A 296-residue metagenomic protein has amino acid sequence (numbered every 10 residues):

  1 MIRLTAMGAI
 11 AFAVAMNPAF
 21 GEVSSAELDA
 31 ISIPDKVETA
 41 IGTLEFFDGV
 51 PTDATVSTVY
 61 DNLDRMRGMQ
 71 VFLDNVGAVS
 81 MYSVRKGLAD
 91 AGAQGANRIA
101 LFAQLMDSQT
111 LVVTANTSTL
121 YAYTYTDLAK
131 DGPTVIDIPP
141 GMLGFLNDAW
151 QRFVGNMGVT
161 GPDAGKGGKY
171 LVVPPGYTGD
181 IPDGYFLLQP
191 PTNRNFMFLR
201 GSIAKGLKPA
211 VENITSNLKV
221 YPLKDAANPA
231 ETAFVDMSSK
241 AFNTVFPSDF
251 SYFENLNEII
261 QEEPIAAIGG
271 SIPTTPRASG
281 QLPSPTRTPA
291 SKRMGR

Functional and structural regions predicted by a protein language model:
M1-I2: N-terminal secretory signal peptides that target proteins for export/translocation
T5-N17: Bacterial N-terminal signal peptides
F20-R296: A compositional/structural signature for long, glycine/proline-rich flexible linkers and loops on extracytoplasmic
